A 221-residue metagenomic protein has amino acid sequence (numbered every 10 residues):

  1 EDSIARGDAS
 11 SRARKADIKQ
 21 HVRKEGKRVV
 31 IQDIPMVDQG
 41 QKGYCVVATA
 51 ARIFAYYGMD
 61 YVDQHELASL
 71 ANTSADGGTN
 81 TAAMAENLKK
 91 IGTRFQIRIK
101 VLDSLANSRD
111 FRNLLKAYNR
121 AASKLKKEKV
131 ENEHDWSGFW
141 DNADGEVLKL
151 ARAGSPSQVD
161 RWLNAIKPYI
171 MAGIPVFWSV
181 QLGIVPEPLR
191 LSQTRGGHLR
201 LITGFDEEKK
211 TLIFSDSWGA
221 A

Functional and structural regions predicted by a protein language model:
E1-I31: Non-catalytic propeptide/linker segments at domain boundaries
S10-A13, D17-I18, A71-A221: Conserved active-site-adjacent core of cysteine acyl-enzyme catalytic domains
K19-G92: Active-site nucleophile-adjacent alpha helix/oxyanion-hole segment immediately C-terminal to the catalytic cysteine
